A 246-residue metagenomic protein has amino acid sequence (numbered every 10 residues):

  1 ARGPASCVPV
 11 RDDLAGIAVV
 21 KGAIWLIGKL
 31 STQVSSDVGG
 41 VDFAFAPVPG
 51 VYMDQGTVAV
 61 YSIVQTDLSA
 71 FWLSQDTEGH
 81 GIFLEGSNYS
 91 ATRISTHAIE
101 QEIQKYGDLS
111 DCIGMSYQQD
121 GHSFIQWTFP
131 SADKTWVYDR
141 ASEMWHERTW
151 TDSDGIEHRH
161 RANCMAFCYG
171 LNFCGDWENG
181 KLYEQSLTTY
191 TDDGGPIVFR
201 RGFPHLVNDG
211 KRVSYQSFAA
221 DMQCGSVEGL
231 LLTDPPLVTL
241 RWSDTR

Functional and structural regions predicted by a protein language model:
A1, S35, R241-T245: Conserved Ser/Thr-centered positions that define the repeating blades of beta-propeller domains
R2-C7, V48-M53, R148-T149: A short beta-strand motif characteristic of beta-propeller blades
V10-D12, K29-S31, G39, T77-E78: Short acidic/polar capping segments at secondary-structure boundaries
V10-V20, C112, Y117-Q118: Phosphate-interacting basic helix/loop segments used at nucleotide- and nucleic-acid interfaces
L14-A15, G22-A23, Y61, N163: Beta-propeller and closely related beta-sheet repeat lectin domains
K21-G22, L26-S31, E78-G79, A132: Eukaryotic assembly scaffold/adaptor repeat-domain signature, activating on surface loops/turns that link repeats
W25-G50: Surface-exposed extracellular loop regions of Gram-negative outer-membrane beta-barrel proteins
Y52-A70, Q75-R246: Beta-sheet repeat architectures centered on beta-propellers
